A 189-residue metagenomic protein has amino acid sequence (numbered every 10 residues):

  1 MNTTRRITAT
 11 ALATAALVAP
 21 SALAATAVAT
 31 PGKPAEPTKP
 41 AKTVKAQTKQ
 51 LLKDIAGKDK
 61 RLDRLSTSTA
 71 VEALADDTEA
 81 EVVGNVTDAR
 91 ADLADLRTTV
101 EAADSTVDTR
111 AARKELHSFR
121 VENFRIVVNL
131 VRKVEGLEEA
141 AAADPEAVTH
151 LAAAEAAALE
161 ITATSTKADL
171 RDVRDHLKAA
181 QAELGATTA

Functional and structural regions predicted by a protein language model:
M1-A29: Secretory targeting and sorting signals
A24-A189: Mature extracytoplasmic/periplasmic regions of secreted or cell-envelope proteins, especially long low-complexity
